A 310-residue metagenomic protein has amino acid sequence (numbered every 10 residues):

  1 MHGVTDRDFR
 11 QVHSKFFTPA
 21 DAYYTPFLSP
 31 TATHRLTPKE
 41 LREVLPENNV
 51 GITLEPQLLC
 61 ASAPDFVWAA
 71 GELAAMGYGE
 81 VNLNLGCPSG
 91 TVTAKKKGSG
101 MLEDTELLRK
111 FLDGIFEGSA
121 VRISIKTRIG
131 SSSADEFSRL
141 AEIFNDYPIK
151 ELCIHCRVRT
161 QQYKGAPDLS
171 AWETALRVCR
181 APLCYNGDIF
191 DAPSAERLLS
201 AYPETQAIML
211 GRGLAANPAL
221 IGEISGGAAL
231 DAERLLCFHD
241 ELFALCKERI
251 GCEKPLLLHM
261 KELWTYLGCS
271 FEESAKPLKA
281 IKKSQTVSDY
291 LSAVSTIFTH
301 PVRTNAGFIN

Functional and structural regions predicted by a protein language model:
M1-N310: Flavin-dependent oxidoreductase catalytic cores
